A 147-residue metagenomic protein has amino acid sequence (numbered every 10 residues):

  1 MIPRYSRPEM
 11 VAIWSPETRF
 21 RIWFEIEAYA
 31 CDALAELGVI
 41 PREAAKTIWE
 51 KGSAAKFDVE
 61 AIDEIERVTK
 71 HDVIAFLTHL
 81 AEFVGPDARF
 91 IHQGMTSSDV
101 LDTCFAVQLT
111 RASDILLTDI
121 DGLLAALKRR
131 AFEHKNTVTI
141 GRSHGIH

Functional and structural regions predicted by a protein language model:
M1-H147: A helix-coil-helix interface module used to build multimeric assemblies and to scaffold catalytic/cofactor sites
